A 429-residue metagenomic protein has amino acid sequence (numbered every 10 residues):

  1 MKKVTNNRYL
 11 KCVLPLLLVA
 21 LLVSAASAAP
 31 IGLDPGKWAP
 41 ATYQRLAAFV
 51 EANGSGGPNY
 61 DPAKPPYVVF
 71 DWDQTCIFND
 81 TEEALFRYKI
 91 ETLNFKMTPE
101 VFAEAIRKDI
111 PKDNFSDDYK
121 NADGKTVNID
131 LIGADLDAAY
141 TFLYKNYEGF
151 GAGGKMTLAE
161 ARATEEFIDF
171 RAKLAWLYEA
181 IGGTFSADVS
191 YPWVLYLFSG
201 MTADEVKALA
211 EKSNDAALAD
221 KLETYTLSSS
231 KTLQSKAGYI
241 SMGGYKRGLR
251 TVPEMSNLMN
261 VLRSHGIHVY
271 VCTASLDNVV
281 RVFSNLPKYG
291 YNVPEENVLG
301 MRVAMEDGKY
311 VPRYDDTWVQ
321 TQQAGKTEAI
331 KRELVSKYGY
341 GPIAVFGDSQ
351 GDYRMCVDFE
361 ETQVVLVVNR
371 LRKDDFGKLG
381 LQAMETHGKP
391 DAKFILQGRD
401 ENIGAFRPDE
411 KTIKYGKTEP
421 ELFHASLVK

Functional and structural regions predicted by a protein language model:
K3-L14: Bacterial N-terminal signal peptides that target proteins for export
C12-L17, A25-W72, D80-G124, H424-V428: Non-catalytic pre-domain segments flanking phosphatase-related domains
A29-A47, E51, G57-Y60, P65 (+2 more regions): C-terminal cap/substrate-recognition subdomain and adjoining C-terminal extension of metal-dependent phosphatase-like
F86-E179: Conserved phosphoryl-transfer catalytic core
D130, A134, A138-G151, I181-E205 (+1 more regions): Active-site-adjacent helix/loop patches that line small-molecule binding or acyl-intermediate pockets
